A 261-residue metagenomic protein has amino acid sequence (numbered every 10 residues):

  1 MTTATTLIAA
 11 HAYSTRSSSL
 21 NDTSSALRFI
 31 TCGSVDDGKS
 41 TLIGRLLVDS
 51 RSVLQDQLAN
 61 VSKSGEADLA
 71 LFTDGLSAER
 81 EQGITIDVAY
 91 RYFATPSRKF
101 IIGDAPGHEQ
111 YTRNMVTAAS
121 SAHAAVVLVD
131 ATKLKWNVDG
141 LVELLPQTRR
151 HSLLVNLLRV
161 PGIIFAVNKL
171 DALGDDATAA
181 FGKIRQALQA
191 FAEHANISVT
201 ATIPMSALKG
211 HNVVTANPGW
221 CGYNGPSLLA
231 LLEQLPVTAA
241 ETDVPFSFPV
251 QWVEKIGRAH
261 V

Functional and structural regions predicted by a protein language model:
T2-T6: Charged, amphipathic alpha-helical linker segments immediately N-terminal to NTP-binding catalytic cores
L7-A12, R16-R113, A122-K135: P-loop NTPase switch module centered on the Walker A-proximal segment
N21-T23, L27, V35, V53 (+6 more regions): Catalytic cores of large soluble enzymes that bind and process phosphate-bearing ligands
S25-R28, A89-R91, I163, S198-I203 (+1 more regions): Structural beta-strand/beta-sheet cores of well-ordered domains, especially the beta-sheet scaffolds that support
G33, G182, Q186-H260: Conserved catalytic-core segments of large NTP-driven translation/proteostasis enzymes
L42-L46, Q57-N60, N114, Q147-L154 (+3 more regions): Alpha-helical scaffold elements adjacent to nucleotide-binding pockets in ATP/GTP-utilizing enzyme cores
L47-R51, S62, S77, A94 (+8 more regions): Signal for well-folded cores of large energy- and translation-related assemblies
R98-I101, A105-Q110, S120-G182: Conserved Switch II/interswitch segment of TRAFAC-class P-loop GTPases
